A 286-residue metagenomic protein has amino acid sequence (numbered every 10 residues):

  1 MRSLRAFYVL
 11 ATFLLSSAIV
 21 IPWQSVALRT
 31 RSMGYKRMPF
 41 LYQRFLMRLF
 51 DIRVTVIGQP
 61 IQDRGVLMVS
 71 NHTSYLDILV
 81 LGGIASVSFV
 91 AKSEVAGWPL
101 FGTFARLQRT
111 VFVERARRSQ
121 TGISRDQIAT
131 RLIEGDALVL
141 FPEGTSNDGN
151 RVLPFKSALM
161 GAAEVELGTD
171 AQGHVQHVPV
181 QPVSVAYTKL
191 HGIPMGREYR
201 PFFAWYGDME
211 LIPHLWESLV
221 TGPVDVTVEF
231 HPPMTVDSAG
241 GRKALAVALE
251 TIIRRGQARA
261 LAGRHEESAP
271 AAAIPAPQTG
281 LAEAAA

Functional and structural regions predicted by a protein language model:
M1-T55, A260, A272-T279, A284-A285: N-terminal membrane-anchoring alpha-helices
A18-S25, R29-M33, R37, M47-L49 (+2 more regions): Catalytic core of membrane glycerolipid acyltransferases/transacylases, capturing the structured, soluble-facing
G58-Q62, Q127-L132: Short amphipathic alpha-helix with an adjacent loop that forms part of the alpha/beta core around
G65-L67, T110, A137-F141, P179: Residue-level preference for the first positions of well-ordered beta-strands
F101-G102, G149-G240, E266: A cross-family acyltransferase "interaction/gating" segment
T121, I128-L132, D136-F155: Soluble extracytoplasmic domains of inner/organellar membrane proteins
T221-A286: A cross-taxonomic marker for long C-terminal extensions/tails that follow the last structured domain
